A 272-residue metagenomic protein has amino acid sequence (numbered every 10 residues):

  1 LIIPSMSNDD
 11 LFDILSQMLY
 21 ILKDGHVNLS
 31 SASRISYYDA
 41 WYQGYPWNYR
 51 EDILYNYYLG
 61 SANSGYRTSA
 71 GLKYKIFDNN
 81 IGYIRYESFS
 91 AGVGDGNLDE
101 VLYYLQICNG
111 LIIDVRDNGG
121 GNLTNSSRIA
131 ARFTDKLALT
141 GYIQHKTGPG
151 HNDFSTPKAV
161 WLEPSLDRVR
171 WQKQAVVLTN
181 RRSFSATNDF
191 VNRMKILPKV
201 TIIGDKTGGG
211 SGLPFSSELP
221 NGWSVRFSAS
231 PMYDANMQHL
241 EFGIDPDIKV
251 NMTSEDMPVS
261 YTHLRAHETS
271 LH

Functional and structural regions predicted by a protein language model:
L1-H145, D153-A159, Q174, S216-E218 (+1 more regions): Flexible, low-complexity junctional segments that flank or bridge functional domains
M6, D10, R182, M257-S260: Catalytic cores of large soluble enzymes that bind and process phosphate-bearing ligands
D114, D247, H267: Acidic active-site catalytic centers that drive phospho-/nucleotidyl reactions and related ester hydrolyses
T124-M257: Conserved acidic, small-residue-rich alpha-beta core segments centered on
T262-T269: Conserved small/polar residues in nucleotide/adenosyl-binding loops
